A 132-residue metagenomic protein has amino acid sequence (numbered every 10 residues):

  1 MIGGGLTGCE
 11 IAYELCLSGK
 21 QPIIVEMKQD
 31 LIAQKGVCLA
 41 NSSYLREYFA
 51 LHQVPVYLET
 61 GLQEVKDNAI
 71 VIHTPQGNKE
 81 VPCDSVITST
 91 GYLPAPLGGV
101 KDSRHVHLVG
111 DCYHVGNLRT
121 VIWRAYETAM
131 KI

Functional and structural regions predicted by a protein language model:
M1-G3, S89, L108: Short glycine/serine/threonine-biased micro-segments
M1-P22: Rossmann-like NAD(P)H-binding beta-loop-alpha module
G3, E26-K28, G110: Short beta-strand/turn micro-motifs composed of small residues that flank or help shape donor/cofactor-binding pockets
G8-L15, I32-N41, V106-I132: A conserved FAD-binding loop/helix module that cradles the flavin
L17-G98: A Rossmann-like FAD-binding core segment of flavoenzymes
L97-V100, L108: Intrinsically disordered, low-complexity segments enriched in small/polar residues
